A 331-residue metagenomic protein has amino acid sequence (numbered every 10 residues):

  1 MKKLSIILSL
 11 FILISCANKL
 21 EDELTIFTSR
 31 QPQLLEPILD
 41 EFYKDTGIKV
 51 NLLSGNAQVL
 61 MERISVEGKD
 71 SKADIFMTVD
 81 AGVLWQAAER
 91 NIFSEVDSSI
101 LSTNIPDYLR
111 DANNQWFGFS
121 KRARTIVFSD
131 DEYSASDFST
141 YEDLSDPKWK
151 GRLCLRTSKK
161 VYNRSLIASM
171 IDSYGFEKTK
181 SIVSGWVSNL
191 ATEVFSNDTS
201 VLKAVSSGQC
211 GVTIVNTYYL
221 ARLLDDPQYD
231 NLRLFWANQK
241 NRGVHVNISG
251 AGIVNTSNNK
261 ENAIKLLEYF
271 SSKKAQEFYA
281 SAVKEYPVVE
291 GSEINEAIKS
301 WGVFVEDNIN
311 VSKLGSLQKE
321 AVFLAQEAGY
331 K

Functional and structural regions predicted by a protein language model:
M1-E23: Short, low-complexity disordered leader/linker segments with a strong preference for bacterial N-terminal type II
C16-W85, K331: Early extracytoplasmic/lumenal segment of secretory-pathway proteins
S29, E36, K72-Q209, V244: Extracytoplasmic ligand-binding site segments that recognize negatively charged/polar headgroups
I38, I182, S249, N258-F270 (+1 more regions): Short amphipathic alpha-helical coupling segments at ligand-binding clamshell hinges and other catalytic/signaling
G82-Q86, S206, G211-L232: A ligand-binding cleft/hinge motif common to bilobed small-molecule-binding domains
T125-E132, V246-N259, F278: A bilobed periplasmic-binding-protein/Venus flytrap-type ligand-binding module shared by bacterial periplasmic
G151-K159, Y269-E293: Periplasmic-binding protein-like
E285-K331: An extracytoplasmic/periplasmic, membrane-proximal ligand-sensing/linker region
